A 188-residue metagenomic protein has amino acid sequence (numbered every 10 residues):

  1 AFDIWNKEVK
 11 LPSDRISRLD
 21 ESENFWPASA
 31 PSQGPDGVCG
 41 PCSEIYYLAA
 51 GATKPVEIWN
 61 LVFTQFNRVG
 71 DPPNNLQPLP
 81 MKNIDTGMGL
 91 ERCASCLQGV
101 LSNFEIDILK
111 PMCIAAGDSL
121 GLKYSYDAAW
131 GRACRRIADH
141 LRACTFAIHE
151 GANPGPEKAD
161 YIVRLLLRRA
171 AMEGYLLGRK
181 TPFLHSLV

Functional and structural regions predicted by a protein language model:
A1-S186: Structured aminoacyl-transfer and RNA-binding surfaces used for tRNA recognition/handling in the translation apparatus
